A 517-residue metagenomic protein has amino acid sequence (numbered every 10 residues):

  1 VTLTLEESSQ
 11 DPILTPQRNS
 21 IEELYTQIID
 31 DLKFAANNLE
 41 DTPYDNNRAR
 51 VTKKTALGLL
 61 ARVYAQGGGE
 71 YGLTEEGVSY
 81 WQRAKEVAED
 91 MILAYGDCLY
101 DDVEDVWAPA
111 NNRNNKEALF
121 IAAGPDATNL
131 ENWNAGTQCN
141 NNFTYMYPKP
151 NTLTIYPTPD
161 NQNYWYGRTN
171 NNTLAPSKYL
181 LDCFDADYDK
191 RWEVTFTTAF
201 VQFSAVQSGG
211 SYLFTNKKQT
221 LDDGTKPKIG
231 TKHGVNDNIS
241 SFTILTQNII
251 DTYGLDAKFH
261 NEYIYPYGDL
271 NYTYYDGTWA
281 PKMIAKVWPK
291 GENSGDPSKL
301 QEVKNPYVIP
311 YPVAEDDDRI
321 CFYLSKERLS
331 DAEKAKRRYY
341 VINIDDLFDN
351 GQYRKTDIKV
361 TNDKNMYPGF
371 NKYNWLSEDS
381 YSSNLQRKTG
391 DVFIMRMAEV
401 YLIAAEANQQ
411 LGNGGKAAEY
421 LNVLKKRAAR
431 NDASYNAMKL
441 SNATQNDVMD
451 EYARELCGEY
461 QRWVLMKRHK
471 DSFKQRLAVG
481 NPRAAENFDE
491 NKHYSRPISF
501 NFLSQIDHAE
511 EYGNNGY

Functional and structural regions predicted by a protein language model:
V1-L5, E22-E40, N47-G72, S79-I92 (+9 more regions): Extended, hydrophobic/aromatic-rich amphipathic alpha-helical segments that build helical scaffolds
T4-E6, Y100-D102, A433-Y435, C457-G458: Short, hydrophobic secondary-structure boundary micro-motifs
P12-E23, E76: Structural transition elements
I13-Q17, P43, S383-R387: A short, mixed-charge helix-start or loop-turn motif at secondary-structure junctions
I21-E23, Q27, A108-L180, E193 (+7 more regions): Long, intrinsically disordered, low-complexity segments
Y44-T55, V106, A437-L440: A glycine-rich, coil/turn loop motif that links secondary-structure elements
L57, R62-A335: An aromatic- and glycine-enriched ligand-binding surface/loop that stacks and positions planar moieties
